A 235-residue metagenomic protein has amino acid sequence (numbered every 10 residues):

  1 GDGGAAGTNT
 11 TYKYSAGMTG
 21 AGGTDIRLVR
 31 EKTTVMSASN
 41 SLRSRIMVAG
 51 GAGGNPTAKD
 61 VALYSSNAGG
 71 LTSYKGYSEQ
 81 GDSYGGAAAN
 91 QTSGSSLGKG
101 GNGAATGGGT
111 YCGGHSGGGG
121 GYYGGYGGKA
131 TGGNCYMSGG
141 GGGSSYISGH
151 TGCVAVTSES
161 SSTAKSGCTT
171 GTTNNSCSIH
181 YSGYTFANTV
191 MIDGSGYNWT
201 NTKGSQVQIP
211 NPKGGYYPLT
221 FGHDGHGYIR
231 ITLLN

Functional and structural regions predicted by a protein language model:
G1, T8, T24, S66 (+8 more regions): Intrinsic-disorder/low-complexity regions
G1-S83: Secretome/extracellular-domain signature
K13, R30-K32, R43, K59-D60 (+10 more regions): Surface-exposed charge patches in extracellular/virion surface proteins
K13-S15, S65, K75-S78, G85 (+4 more regions): Compositionally biased, intrinsically disordered low-complexity regions enriched in proline and serine
L63-S116: Intrinsically disordered, low-complexity terminal/linker regions enriched in Pro/Ser/Gly and acidic residues
N102, G107-N235: Extracellular low-complexity, Gly/Ser/Thr-rich intrinsically disordered linkers and protease-sensitive activation/hinge
